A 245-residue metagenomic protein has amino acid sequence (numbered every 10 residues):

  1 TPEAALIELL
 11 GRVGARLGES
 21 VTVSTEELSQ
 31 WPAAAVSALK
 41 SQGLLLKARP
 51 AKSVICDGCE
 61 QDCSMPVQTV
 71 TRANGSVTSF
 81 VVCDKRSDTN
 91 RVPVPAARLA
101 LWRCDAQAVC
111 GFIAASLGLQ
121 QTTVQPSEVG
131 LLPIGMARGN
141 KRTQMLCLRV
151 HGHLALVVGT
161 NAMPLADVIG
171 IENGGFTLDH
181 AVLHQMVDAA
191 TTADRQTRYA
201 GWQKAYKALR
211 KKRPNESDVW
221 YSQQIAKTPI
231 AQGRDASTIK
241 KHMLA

Functional and structural regions predicted by a protein language model:
T1-K204: Low-complexity, PEST-like segments
G170-A245: K/R-rich mixed-charge low-complexity regions
